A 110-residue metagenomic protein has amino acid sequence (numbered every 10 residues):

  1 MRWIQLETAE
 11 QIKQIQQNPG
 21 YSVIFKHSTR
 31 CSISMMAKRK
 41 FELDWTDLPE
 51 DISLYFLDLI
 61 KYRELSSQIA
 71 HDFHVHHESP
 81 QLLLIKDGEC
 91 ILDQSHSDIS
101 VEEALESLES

Functional and structural regions predicted by a protein language model:
M1-G20: N-terminal leader/targeting and pre-domain segments
Q11, R30, A37-K38, E42-L43 (+2 more regions): A structural signal for the main folded, soluble domain(s) of proteins
Q14-L48: Local sequence-structure signature of Cys/Sec-based thiol-disulfide redox active-site neighborhoods
K26, D51-S66: Thiol-based oxidoreductase modules, predominantly thioredoxin-like and allied folds used for disulfide exchange
W45-E50, E103-L105: Short cysteine/histidine-rich metal-coordination sites, predominantly Zn2+-binding motifs
F73-K86: Structural micro-motif
L84-S110: Non-catalytic, surface beta->alpha helical segment in thiol-disulfide oxidoreductase systems
